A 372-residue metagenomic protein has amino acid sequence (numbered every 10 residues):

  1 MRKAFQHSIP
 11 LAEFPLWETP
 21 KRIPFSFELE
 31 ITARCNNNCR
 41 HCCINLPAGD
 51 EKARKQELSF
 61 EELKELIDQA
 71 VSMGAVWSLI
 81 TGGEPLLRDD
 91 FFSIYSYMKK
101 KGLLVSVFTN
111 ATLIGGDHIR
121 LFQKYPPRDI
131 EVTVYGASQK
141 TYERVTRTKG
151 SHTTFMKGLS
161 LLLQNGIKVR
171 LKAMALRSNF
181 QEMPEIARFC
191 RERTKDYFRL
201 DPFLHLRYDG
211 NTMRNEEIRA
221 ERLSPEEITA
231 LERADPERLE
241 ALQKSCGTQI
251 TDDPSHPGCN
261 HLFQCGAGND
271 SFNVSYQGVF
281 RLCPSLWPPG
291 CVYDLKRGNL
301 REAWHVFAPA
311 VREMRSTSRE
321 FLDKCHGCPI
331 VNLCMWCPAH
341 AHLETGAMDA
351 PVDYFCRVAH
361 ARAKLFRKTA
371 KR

Functional and structural regions predicted by a protein language model:
R2-D129, A230-L231: Conserved alpha-helical substructure of the radical SAM core
T19-P20, F27-E28, D209, E217 (+1 more regions): Accessory C-terminal segments flanking Radical SAM cores
G49-E57, R144-G150, N215, L343-E344: Short glycine-enriched, charge-decorated loop/helix-capping segments at active-site entrances that position
L58, D89, G150, S178-Q181 (+1 more regions): Residue-level signal for the nucleotide or nucleotide-sugar donor/cofactor binding architecture
L66-G82, E313, D353-R372: Short Fe-S-cluster ligation motifs
Q69-S72, K124, E192, L322 (+1 more regions): Alpha-helix termination/capping residues and helix-transition junctions
K124-R128, T133-R281, S285-K296: Radical SAM enzyme [4Fe-4S]-AdoMet core and its adjacent flexible, acidic and glycine-rich loops/tails across
